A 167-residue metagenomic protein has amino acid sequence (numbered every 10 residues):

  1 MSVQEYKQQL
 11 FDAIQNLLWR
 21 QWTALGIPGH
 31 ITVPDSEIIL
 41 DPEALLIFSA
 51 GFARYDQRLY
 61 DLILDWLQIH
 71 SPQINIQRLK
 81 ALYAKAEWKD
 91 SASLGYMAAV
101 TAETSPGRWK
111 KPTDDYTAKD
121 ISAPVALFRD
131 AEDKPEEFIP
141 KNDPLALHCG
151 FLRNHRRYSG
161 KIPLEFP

Functional and structural regions predicted by a protein language model:
M1-Q8: Basic, Lys/Arg-rich alpha-helical nucleic-acid-recognition elements, primarily the DNA-binding modules of transcription
N16-W22: Short low-complexity stretches enriched in small and charged residues
L17, S105-P167: Charge-dense, extended regions
T23-A126: Mid-protein regulatory/catalytic core that forms ligand/cofactor-binding pockets and protein-protein interaction
